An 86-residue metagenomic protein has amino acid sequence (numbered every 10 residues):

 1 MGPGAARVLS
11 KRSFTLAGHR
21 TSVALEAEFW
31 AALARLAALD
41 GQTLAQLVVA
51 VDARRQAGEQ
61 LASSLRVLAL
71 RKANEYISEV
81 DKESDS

Functional and structural regions predicted by a protein language model:
M1-S13: A detector of short terminal or domain-flanking linear segments
K11, T15-A69: Amphipathic, hydrophobic secondary-structure cores in small proteins
L70-S86: Short, solvent-exposed charged binding patches
